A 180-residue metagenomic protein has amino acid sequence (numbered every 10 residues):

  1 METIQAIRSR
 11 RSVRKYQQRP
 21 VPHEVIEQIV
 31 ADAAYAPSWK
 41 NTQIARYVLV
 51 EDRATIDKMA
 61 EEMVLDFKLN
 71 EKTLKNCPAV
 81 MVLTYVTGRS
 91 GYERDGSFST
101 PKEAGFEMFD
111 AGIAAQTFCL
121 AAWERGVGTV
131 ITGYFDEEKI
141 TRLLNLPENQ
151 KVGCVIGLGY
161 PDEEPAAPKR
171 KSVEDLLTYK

Functional and structural regions predicted by a protein language model:
T3-S12, R89, G153-K180: C-terminal helix-cap and adjacent tail motif
V13-Q28: A short N-terminal beta-strand-loop micro-motif at the entrance of redox/enzyme domains
A31-D32, A36-P37, Q43-V48, T117: Short beta-strand segments
A33, M81, T87, G96-L143: Small-aliphatic-rich amphipathic alpha-helix that forms the alpha element of a beta-alpha
W39-T42, T73-K75, L146-E148, K169-R170: Solvent-exposed alpha-helices and their adjacent loops that cap or buttress functional pockets in soluble metabolic
N41-A111: Glycine/small-residue-rich phosphate/adenosyl-binding loop
K139-G159: Short, conserved aromatic-histidine micro-motifs
